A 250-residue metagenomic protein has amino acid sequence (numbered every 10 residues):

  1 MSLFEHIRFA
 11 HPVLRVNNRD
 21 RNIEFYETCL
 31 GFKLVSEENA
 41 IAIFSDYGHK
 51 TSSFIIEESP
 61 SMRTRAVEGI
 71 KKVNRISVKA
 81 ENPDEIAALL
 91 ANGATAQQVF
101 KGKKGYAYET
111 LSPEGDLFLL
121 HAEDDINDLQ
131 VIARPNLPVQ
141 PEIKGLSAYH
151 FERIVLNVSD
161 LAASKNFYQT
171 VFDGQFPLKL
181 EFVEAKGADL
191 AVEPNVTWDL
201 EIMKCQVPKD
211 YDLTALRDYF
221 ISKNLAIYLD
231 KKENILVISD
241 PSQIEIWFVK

Functional and structural regions predicted by a protein language model:
M1-D20, I76, N127-A163, L200-M203: N-terminal beta-strand motif that seeds the catalytic metal site of vicinal oxygen chelate
M1-I55: Hydrophobic, helix-prone linear segments
R21, P83-A88, A162-K165, D210-A215: Short, conserved charged micro-motifs
N22-E27, G115, S164-Q169, Q243: Conserved active-site tyrosine of GNAT-family acetyltransferases
K33-I70, L117-D124, F172-K209, S239-K250: Conserved short beta-strand elements that form part of the metal-binding/catalytic scaffold of enzyme active sites
S52, E57-R75, K79, L89-Y106 (+4 more regions): A cross-kingdom feature marking solvent-exposed beta-strand/loop segments within repeated, beta-rich binding/scaffold
N92-A148, Q175-F182, D218-K250: Vicinal oxygen chelate
G145-G187: Surface-exposed interaction/gating patches
